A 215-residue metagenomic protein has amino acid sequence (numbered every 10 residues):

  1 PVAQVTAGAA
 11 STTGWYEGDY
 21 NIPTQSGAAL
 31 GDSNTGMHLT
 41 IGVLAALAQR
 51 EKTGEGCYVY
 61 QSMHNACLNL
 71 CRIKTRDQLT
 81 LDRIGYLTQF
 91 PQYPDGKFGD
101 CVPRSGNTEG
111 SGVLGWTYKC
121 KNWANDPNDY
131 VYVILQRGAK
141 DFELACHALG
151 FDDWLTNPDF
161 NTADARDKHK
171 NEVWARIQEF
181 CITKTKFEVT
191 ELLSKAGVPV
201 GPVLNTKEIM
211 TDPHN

Functional and structural regions predicted by a protein language model:
P1-Y130: Active-site-adjacent "lid/gating" segments in soluble enzymes
T13, L47-E51, D152, K184 (+1 more regions): A general structural signal marking secondary-structure boundaries and capping sites
M63, L135, P202-N205: Active-site proximal loops enriched in glycine and acidic residues that flank catalytic Cys/His/Asp and coordinate
C67, K168-H169, E208-P213: Beta-rich nucleic-acid/ligand-interaction surfaces
L114-A196, V200: Aromatic-enriched alpha-helical interface/lid elements that frame and gate functional surfaces
S194-N215: Conserved PLP cofactor-binding pocket of PLP-dependent enzymes
